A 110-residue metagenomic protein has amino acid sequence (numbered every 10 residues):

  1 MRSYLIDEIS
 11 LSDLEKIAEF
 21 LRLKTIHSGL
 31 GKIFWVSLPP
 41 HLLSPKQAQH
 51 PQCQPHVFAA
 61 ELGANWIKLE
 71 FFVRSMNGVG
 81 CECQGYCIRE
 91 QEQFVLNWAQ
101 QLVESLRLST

Functional and structural regions predicted by a protein language model:
M1, G31, A64-W66: Sequence-level motif detector for i,i+2 pairs with an aromatic at +2
M1-E19: Terminal, regulation- and interaction-focused segments at domain boundaries
Y4-L5, S28-I33, Q101: Long, compositionally biased, intrinsically disordered segments
S12-E15, L43-S44, M76-G80: Short, surface-exposed beta-strand/loop "edge" segments at domain boundaries and coil↔beta transitions
K16, R22-V57: Ser/Thr-rich, low-complexity intrinsically disordered terminal regions
E19-H27, Q101-L108: Short, intrinsically disordered, mixed-charge
C53-T110: C-terminal basic regulatory modules in eukaryotic proteins
